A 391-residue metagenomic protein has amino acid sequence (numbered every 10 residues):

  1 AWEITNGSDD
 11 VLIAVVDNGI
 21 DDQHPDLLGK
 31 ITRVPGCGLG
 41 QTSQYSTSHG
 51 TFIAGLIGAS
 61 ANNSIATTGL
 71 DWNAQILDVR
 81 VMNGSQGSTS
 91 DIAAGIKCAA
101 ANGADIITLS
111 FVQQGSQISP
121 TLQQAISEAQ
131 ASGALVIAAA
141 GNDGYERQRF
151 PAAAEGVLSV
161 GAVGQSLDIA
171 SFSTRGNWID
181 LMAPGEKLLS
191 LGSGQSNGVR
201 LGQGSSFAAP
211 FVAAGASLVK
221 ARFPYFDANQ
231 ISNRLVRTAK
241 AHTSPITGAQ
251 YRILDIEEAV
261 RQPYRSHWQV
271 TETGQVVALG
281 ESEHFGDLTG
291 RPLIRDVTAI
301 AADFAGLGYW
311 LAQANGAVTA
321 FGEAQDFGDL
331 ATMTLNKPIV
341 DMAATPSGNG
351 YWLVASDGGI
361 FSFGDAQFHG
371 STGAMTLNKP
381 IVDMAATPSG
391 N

Functional and structural regions predicted by a protein language model:
A1, I53, I92-G95, I107 (+8 more regions): Residue-level detector of buried hydrophobic side-chain packing in well-ordered secondary-structure elements
A1-L77, V81-G87, D91-I107, Q114 (+3 more regions): Active-site core segment of subtilase-fold serine proteases
V16-D17, A134, R149-Y225, N229-S232 (+1 more regions): Extracellular S/T/G-rich loop segment that most often corresponds to the catalytic His/Ser-adjacent loop
N18-D22, A61-N63, M82-S85, G144 (+10 more regions): Acidic glycine-/aspartate-rich tracts in secreted/extracellular proteins
Q41-T51, D143, V199-V212: Gly/Ser-rich catalytic serine loop of serine hydrolases
R80, T108-V112, A139-A140, G161-A162 (+1 more regions): A cross-family glycoside hydrolase active-site/sugar-binding cleft signature
G95-F111, Q117-T121, A125, S132-A134 (+4 more regions): C-terminal subdomain of the subtilisin-like protease fold in secreted/lumenal serine endopeptidases
R265-N391: Trp/Gly-enriched beta-strand/coil motifs that build multi-repeat beta-propeller-like domains and related W-rich binding
